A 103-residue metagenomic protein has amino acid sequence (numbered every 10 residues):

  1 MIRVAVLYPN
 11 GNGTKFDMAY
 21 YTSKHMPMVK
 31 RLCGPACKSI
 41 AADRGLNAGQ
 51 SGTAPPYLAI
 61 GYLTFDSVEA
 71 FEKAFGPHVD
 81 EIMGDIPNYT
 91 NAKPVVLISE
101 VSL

Functional and structural regions predicted by a protein language model:
M1-L103: Macromolecular interaction modules
